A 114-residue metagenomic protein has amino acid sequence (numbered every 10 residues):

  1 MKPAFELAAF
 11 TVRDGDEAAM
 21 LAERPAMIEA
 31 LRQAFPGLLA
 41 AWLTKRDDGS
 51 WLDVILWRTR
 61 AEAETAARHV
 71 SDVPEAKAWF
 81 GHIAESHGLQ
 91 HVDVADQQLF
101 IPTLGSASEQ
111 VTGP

Functional and structural regions predicted by a protein language model:
M1, A22, T112-G113: Short, low-complexity N-terminal intrinsically disordered segments enriched in polar/charged residues
K2-A4, F35, G49: Residue-level preference for beta-strand/loop junctions
P3-T11, L52: Active-site-flanking beta-strand signature of metal-NTP-handling nucleotidyl enzymes and homologous cyclase-like
T11-A22: Short, surface-exposed ligand-recognition loops at beta-strand->loop->(often short) alpha-helix junctions that present
D14, G49-W51, R58-A63: Short, charged/polar surface micro-motifs in flexible loops or helix N-caps
A26-L39, L56-D93: An amphipathic, aromatic/His-enriched active-site/gating alpha helix that lines ligand/cofactor pockets
T44-R46: Short beta-strand micro-motifs enriched in acidic
I83-P114: Catalytic "initiation/cleavage/transfer" segments centered on a nucleophilic residue and adjacent nucleic-acid-engaging
